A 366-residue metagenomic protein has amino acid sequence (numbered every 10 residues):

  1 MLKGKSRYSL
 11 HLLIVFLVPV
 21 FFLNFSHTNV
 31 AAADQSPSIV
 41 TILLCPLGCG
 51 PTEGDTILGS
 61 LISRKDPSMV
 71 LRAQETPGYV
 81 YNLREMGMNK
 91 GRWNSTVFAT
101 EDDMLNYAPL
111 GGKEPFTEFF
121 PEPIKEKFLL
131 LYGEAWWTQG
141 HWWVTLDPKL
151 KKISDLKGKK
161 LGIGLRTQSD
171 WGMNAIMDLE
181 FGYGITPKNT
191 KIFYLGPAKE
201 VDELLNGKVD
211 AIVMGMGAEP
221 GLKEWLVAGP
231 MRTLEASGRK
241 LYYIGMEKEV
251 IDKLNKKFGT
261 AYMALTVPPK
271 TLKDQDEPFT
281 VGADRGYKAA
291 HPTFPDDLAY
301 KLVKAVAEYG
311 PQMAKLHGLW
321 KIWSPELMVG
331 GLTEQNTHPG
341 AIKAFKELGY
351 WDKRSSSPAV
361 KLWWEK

Functional and structural regions predicted by a protein language model:
M1-Y8: N-terminal secretory signal peptides that target proteins for export/translocation
H11-N24: Bacterial N-terminal signal peptides
N24-A33: Signal peptide processing junction and immediate N-terminal pro/mature segment of secreted/exported proteins
P37-K65, M69-A73, T138-K208, G217-P220 (+3 more regions): Bilobed "Venus flytrap"/periplasmic-binding protein-like clamshell domains and structurally analogous long
D55-L61, R72-I124, W143, N174 (+2 more regions): Pocket-flanking alpha-helical
D102, G112, E118-P121, K149 (+1 more regions): Pocket-lining segment of extracytoplasmic ligand-binding domains
I124-K125, L130-G140, E235-G238, T280-A283: Short Pro/Gly-enriched coil loops immediately N-terminal to beta-strands
M216-G238, Y243, F294-K366: An extracytoplasmic/periplasmic, membrane-proximal ligand-sensing/linker region
